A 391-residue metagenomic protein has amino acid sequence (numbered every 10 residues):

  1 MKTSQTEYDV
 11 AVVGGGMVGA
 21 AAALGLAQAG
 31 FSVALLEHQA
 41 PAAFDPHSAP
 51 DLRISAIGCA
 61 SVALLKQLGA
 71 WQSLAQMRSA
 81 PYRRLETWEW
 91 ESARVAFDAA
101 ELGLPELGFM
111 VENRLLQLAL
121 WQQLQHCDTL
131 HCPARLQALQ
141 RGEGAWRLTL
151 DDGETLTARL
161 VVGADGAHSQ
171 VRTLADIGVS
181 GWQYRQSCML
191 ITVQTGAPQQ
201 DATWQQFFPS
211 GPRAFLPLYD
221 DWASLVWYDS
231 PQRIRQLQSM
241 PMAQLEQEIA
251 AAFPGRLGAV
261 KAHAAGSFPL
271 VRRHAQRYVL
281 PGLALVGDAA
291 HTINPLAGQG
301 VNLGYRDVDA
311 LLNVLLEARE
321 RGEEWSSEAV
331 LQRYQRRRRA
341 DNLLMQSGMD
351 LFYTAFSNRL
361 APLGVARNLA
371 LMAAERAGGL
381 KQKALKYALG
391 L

Functional and structural regions predicted by a protein language model:
Q5-E7, M77-L174, W182-S187: Conserved N-terminal helical subregion
V10-L35: N-terminal Rossmann-like FAD-binding beta1-loop-alpha1 element of flavoenzymes
A27-P50: Glycine-rich FAD pyrophosphate-binding loop
L35-L36, G163, V286, I293: Generic enzyme active-site microenvironment
A49-L85: N-terminal FAD cofactor-binding segment of flavoenzymes
L65, V161-A265, L270: Conserved FAD-binding catalytic core of PHBH/FMO-like flavoproteins
R235-S326: FAD/FMN-dependent oxidoreductases across multiple families
N313-L391: C-terminal helical "tail/cap" subdomain of flavin- and related membrane-associated enzymes
